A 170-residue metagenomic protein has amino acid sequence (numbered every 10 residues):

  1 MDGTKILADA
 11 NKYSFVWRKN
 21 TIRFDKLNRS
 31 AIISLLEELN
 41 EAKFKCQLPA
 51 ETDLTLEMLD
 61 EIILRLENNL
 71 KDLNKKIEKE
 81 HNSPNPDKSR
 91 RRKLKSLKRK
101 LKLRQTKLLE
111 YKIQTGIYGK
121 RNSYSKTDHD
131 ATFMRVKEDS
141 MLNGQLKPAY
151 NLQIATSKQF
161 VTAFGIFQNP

Functional and structural regions predicted by a protein language model:
M1-P170: Polybasic low-complexity intrinsically disordered regions
